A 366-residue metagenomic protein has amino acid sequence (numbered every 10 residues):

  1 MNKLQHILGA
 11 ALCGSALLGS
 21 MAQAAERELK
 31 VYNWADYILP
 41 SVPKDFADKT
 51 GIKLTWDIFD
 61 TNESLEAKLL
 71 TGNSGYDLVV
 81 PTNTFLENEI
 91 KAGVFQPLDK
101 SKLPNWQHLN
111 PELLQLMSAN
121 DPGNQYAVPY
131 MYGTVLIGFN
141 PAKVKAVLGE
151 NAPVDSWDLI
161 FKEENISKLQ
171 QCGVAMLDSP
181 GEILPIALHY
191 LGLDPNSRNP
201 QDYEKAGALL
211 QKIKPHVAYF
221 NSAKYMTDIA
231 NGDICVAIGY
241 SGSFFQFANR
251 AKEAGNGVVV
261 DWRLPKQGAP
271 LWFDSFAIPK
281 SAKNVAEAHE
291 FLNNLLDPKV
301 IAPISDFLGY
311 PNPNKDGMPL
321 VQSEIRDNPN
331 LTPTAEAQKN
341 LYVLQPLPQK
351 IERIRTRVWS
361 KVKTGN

Functional and structural regions predicted by a protein language model:
A24-E89: Early extracytoplasmic/lumenal segment of secretory-pathway proteins
Y76-P81, A218-Y219, C235-Y240: Paired acidic/hydrophobic, glycine-rich loop segments that form the ligand-binding mouth/hinge of periplasmic-binding
V80, L86, I90-H216, A223-A230: Extracytoplasmic ligand-binding site segments that recognize negatively charged/polar headgroups
F85-N88, V236-G257: A ligand-binding cleft/hinge motif common to bilobed small-molecule-binding domains
Q96-Q107, D158, A254-P270, P279-S281: Short beta-strand->loop
Y203-K212, A218, N256-A277: Periplasmic-binding protein-like
T227, A335-N366: Conserved C-terminal helix/tail region of periplasmic/extracytoplasmic solute-binding proteins
D274, P279-N340: Mature extracytoplasmic/periplasmic domains
